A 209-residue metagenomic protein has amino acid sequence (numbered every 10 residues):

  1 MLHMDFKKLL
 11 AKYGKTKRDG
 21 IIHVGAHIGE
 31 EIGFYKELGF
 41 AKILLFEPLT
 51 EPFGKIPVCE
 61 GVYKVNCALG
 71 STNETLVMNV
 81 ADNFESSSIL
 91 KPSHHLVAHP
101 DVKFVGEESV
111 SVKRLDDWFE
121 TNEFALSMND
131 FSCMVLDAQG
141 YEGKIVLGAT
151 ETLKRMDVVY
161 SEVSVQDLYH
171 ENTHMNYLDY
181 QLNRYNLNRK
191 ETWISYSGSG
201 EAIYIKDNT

Functional and structural regions predicted by a protein language model:
M1-T209: Phosphate/nucleotide-binding beta-alpha loop and adjacent structural elements of enzyme active sites
